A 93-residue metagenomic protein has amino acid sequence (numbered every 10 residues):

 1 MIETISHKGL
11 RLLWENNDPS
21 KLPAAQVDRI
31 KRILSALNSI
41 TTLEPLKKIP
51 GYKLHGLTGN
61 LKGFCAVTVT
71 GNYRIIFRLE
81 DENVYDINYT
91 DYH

Functional and structural regions predicted by a protein language model:
M1-I33: Arg/Lys-rich, positively charged N-terminal/basic patches that mediate binding to nucleic acids
E3, V27-I30, K47-P50, T68-T70: Generic structural signal for well-ordered secondary structure
L37: Conserved phosphate-interacting/catalytic interface
T41-C65: A short, surface-exposed loop/turn module that caps and links secondary-structure elements
T58, C65-H93: Enriched for short, Lys/Arg-rich terminal
